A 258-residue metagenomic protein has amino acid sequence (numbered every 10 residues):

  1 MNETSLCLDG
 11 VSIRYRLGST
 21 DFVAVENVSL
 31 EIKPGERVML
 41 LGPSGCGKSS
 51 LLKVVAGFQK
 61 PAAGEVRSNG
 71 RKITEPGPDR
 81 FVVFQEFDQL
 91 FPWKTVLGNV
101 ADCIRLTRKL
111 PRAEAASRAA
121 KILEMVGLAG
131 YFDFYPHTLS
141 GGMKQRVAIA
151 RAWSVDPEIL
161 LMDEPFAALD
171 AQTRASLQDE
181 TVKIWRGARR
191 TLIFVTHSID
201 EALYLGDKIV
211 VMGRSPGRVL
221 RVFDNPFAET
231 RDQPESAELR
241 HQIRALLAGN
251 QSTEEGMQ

Functional and structural regions predicted by a protein language model:
A56: Helix-to-loop junction immediately C-terminal to a conserved catalytic motif
G64-P76: Conserved ABC transporter NBD signature motif
K94-L106: Q-loop/switch helix immediately C-terminal to the Walker
R112-Y131, K183: Conserved ABC ATPase "signature" region
Y135-L139, M143: Conserved ABC ATPase signature
S154-E158: A short, proline-enriched helix->beta-strand linker immediately N-terminal to the Walker B motif in ABC-type P-loop
